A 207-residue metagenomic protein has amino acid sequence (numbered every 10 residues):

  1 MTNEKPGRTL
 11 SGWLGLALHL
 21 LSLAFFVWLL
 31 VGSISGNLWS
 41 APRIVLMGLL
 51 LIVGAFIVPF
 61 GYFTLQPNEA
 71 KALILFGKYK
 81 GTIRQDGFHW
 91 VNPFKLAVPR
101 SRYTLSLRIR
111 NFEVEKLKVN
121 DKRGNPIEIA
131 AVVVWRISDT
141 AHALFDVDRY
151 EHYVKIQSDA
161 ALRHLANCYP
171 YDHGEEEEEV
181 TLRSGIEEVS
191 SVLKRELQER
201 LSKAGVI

Functional and structural regions predicted by a protein language model:
M1-L20: N-terminal membrane-targeting/pre-transmembrane regions
L14-V27, P42-V45: Alpha-helical hydrophobic membrane-insertion segments
H19-F26, I57, I129-V132: Hydrophobic alpha-helical transmembrane segments of multi-pass integral membrane proteins
W28-I52: Hydrophobic alpha-helical transmembrane segments
I34-S35, I57-A70: Aromatic-capped interface at the extracytoplasmic side of an N-terminal signal-anchor transmembrane helix
A70-P93: Membrane-cytosol interface motif
P93-L96, R100-T104: N-terminal, polar/charged subdomain of small-to-medium soluble alpha/beta proteins
Y103-I207: Amphipathic, interface-forming alpha-helical segments with heptad-repeat character
